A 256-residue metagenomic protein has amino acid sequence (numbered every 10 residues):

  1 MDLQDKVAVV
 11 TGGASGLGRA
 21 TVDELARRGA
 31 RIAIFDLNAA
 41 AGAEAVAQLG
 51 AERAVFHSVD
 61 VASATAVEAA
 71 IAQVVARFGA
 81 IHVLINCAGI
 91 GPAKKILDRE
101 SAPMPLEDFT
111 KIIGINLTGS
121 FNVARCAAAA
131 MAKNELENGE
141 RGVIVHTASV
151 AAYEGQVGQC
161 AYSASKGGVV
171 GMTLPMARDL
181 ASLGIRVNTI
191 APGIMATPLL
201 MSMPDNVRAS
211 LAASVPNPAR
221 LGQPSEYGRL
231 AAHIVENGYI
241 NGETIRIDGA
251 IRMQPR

Functional and structural regions predicted by a protein language model:
L3-A33: Canonical Rossmann dinucleotide-binding motif of NAD(H)/NADP(H)-dependent dehydrogenases/reductases, specifically
E68, G91-T110, A129, K133-N138 (+3 more regions): Conserved mid-core segment of classical short-chain dehydrogenase/reductases
H82, I90, A102-N122, V145 (+2 more regions): Catalytic Tyr-X3-Lys loop
A124, S165, T173: Active-site helix of classical SDR
A129, A177-D179: Alpha-helical segment proximal to the catalytic Tyr-Lys
S149: Residue(s) in the substrate-gating loop at a strand-loop-helix junction that position the organic substrate next
A181, R186, N241-E243: Short, small/polar-rich loop/turn modules that mediate ligand/substrate recognition or access, typified
Q223-I247, R252: C-terminal substrate-recognition "lid" of short-chain dehydrogenase/reductases
